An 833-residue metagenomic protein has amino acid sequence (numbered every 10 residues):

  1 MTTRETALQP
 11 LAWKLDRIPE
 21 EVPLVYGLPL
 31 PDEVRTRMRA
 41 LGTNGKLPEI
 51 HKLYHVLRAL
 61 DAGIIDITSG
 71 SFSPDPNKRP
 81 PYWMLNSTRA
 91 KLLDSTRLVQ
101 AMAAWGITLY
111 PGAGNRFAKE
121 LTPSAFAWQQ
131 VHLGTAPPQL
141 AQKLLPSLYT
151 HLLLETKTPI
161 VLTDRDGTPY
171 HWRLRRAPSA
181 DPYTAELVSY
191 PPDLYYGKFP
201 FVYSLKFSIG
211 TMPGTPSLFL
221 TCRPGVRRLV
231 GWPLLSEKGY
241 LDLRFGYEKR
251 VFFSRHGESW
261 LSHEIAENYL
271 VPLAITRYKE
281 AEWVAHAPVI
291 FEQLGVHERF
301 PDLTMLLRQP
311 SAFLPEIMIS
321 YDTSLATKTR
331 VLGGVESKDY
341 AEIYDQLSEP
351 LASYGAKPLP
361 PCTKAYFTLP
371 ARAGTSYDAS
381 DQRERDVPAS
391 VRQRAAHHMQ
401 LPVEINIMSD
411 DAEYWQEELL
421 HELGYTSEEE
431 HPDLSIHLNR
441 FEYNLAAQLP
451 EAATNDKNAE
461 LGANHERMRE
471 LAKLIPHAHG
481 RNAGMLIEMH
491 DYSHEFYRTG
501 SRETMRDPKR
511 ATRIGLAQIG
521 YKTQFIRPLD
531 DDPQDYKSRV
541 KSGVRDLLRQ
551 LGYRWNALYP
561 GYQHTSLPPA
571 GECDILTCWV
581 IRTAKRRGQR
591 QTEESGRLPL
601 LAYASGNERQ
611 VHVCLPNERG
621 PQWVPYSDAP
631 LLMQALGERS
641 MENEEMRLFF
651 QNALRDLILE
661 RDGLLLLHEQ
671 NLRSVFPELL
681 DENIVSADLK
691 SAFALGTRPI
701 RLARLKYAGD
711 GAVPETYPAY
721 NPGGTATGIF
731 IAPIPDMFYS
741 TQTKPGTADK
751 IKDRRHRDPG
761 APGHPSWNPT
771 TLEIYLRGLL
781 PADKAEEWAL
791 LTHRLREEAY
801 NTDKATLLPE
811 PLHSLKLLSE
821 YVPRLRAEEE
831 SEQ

Functional and structural regions predicted by a protein language model:
M1-P272, Q293, N406-D411, Y425-Q833: Long, contiguous domain-sized segments
E264-R506: Long, charge-dense tracts
